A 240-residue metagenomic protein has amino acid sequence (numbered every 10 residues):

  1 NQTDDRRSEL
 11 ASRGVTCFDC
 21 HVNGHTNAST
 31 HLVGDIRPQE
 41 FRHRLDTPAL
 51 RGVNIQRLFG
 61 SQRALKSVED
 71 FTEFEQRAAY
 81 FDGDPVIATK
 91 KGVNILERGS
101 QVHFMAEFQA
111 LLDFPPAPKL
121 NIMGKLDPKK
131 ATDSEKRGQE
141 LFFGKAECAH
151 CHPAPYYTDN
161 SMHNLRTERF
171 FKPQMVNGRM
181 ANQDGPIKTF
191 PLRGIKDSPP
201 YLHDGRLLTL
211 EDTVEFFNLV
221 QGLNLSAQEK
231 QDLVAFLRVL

Functional and structural regions predicted by a protein language model:
N1-L240: Periplasmic c-type cytochrome electron-transfer domains
